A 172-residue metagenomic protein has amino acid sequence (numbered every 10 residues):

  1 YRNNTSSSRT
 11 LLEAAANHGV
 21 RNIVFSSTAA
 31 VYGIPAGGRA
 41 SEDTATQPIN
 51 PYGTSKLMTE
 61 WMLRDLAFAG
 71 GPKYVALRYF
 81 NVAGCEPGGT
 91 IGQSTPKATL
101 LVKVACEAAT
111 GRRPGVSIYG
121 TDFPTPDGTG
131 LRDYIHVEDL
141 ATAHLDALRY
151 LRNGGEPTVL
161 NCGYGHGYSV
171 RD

Functional and structural regions predicted by a protein language model:
R2-T10, N17, R21-N22, A30-N81 (+1 more regions): Catalytic helix-loop patch of NAD(P)-dependent Rossmann-fold dehydrogenases
A15, A67, A147-L151: Hydrophobic pocket-lining residues that define ligand/cofactor binding sites across diverse proteins
G19-I23, G71-K73, P114-G115, G154-T158: Active-site loop of short-chain dehydrogenase/reductase
I23-F25, V75-N81, S117, D133 (+1 more regions): Structural signature of the Rossmann-like NAD(P)-dependent dehydrogenase/reductase core
S26, G53, G92, G120 (+1 more regions): Glycine-centered small-residue hotspots that permit tight backbone geometry or close packing
V31-Y32, V82-G84, L140, G165: Conserved sequence/active-site signature of Rossmann-fold short-chain dehydrogenase/reductase
V102-D172: C-terminal substrate-binding subdomain of Rossmann-fold SDR/epimerase-dehydratase oxidoreductases
